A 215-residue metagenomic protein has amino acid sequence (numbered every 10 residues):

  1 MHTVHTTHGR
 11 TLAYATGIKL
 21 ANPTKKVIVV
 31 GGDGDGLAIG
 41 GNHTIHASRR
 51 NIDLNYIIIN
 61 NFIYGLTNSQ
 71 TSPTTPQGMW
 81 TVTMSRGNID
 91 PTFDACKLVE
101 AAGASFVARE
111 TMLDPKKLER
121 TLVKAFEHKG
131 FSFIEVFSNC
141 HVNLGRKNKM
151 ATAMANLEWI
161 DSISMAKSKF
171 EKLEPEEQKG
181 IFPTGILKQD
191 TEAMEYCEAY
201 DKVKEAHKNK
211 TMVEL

Functional and structural regions predicted by a protein language model:
M1-G65: Thiamine diphosphate
M1-H2, A47, S72-P76, A125 (+1 more regions): Short, hinge-like loop/turn segments at secondary-structure boundaries
H2-H8, W80-D90, S162-I163: A short acidic, glycine-rich active-site loop that binds or catalyzes chemistry on phosphate/adenosine moieties
T24, S72-K124: Conserved thiamine diphosphate
K25-I28, D53-I57, K97, S105-A108 (+2 more regions): Structural motif
I39-H43, R49, L66-T71, L144-K149 (+1 more regions): Short acidic, glycine/serine/threonine-rich loops at helix termini
E100-T111, F126-H141, G145-K147: Active-site rim beta-loop-alpha module in soluble metabolic enzymes
N139-L215: Flexible, low-complexity linker and terminal segments
